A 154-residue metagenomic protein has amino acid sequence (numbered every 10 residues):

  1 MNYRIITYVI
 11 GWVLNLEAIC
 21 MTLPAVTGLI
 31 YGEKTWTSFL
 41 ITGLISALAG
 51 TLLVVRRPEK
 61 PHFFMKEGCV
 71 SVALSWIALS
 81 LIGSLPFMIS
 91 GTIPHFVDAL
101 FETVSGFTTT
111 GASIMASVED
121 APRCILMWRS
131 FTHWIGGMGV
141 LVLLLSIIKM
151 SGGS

Functional and structural regions predicted by a protein language model:
M1-S154: Membrane-proximal intracellular helices of multi-pass ion channels
